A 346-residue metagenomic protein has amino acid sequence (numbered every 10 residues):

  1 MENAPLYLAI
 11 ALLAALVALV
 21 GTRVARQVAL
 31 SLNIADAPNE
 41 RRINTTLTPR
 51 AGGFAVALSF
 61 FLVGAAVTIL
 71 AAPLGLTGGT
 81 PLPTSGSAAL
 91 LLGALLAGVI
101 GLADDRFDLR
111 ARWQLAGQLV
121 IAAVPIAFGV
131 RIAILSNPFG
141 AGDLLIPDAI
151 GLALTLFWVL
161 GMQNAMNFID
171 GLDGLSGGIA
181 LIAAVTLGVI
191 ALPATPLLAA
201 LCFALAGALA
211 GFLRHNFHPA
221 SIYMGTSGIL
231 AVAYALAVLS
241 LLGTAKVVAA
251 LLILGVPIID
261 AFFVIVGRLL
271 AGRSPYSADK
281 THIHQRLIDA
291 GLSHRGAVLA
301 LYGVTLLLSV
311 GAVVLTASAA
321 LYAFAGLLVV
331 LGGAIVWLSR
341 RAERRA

Functional and structural regions predicted by a protein language model:
E2-F262: "…together with the soluble PPM/PP2C metallo-phosphatase catalytic core" -> "…together with the soluble PPM/PP2C
T244-A346: C-terminal membrane-associated helical module and adjoining short loops/tails
